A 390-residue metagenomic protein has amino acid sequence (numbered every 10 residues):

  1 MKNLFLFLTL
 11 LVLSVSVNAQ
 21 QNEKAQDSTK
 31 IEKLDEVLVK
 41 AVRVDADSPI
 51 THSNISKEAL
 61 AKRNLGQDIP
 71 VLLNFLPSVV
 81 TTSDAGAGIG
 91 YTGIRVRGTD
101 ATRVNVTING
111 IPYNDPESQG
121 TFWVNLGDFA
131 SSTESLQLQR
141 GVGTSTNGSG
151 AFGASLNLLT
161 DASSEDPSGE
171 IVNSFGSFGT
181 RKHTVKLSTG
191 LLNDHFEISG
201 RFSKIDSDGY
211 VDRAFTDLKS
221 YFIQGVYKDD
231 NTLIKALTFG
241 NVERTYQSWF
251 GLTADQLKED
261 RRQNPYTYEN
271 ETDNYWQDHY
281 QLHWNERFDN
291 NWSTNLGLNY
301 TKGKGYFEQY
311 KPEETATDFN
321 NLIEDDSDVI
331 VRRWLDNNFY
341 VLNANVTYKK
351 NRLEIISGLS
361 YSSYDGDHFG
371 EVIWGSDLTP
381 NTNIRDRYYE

Functional and structural regions predicted by a protein language model:
Q21-K62, A101: Short, acidic, small-residue-rich periplasmic hinge/interaction motif at the N-terminus of Gram-negative outer-membrane
E23, S207, L233-Y280, G303-Y310 (+1 more regions): Flexible loop and strand-edge segments within Gram-negative outer membrane beta-barrel domains
V44, A101, Y113, D161 (+10 more regions): Structural signature of outer-membrane beta-barrel domains
P70-P112, E134: Extracytoplasmic beta-strand/coil segments of soluble accessory domains associated with Gram-negative outer-membrane
P112-R140, L159, L252-Q256: Short acidic/polar hinge/loop motifs at secondary-structure boundaries that mediate gating or recognition
G127-E170: A beta-strand signature from Gram-negative outer-membrane beta-barrel systems, especially the internal plug domain
S168, F175-D206, V211-S248, T272-W292 (+1 more regions): Transmembrane beta-barrel wall of Gram-negative outer-membrane proteins
L233-K235, Y275-E390: Face-selective signature of the C-terminal outer-membrane beta-barrel domain
